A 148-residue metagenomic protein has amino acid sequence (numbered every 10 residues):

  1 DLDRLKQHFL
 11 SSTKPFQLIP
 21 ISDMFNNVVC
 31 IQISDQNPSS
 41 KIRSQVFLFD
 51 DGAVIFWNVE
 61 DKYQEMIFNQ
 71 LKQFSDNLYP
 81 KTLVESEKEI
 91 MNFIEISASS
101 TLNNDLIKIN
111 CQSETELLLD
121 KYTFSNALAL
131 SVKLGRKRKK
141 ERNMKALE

Functional and structural regions predicted by a protein language model:
D1-G135: Short Lys/Arg-enriched alpha/beta "domain-start" segment
